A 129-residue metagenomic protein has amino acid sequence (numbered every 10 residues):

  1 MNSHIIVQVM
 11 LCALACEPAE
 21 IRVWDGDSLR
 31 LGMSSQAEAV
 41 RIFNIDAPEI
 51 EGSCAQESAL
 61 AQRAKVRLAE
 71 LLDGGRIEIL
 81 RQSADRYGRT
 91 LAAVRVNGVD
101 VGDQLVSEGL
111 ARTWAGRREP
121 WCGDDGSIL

Functional and structural regions predicted by a protein language model:
N2-L129: Small beta-barrel nucleic-acid-binding modules, primarily SNase/OB-fold domains and secondarily Tudor-like barrels
